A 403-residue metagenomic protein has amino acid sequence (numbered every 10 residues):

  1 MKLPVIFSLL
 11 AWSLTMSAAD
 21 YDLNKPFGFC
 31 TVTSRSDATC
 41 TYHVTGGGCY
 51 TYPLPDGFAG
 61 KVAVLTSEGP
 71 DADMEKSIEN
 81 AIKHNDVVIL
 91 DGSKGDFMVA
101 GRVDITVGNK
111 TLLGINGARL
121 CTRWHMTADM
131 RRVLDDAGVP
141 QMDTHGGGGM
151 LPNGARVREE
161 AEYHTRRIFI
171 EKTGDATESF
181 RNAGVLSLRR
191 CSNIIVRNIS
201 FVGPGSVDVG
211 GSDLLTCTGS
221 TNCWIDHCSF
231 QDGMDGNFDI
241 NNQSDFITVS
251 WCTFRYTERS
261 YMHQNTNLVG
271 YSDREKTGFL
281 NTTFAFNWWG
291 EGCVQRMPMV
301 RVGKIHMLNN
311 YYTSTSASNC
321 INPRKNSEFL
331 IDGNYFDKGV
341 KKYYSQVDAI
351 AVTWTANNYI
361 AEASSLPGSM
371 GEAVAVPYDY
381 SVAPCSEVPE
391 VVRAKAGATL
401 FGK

Functional and structural regions predicted by a protein language model:
P4-S13, S17-V87, D96, M130-I168 (+1 more regions): Extracellular "leader-to-stem" segments immediately downstream of a signal peptide or signal-anchor in secreted/lumenal
E75-I82, M98-V107, T122-M126, P323-R324 (+1 more regions): Short, T/G/N/S-enriched strand-turn elements that build extracellular solenoid repeat scaffolds
H84-I89, R119, I194, D245-F246 (+1 more regions): Loop/turn elements at helix/coil->beta-strand transitions in domains of secreted/extracellular proteins
D96-G278: Right-handed parallel beta-helix
L112-G114, I194-V196, C223-D226, I247-C252 (+4 more regions): All-beta strand scaffolds that present successive hydrophobic residues in beta-strands
G203, D232, Y256, Y261 (+4 more regions): Residues in short coils/turns that link rungs of repeat/solenoid architectures in beta-rich domains
H227-F230, G236-N241, C252, F284-E291 (+3 more regions): Conserved catalytic-core segments centered on acid/base and nucleophilic motifs
M299-K403: Extracellular beta-rich repeat passengers
